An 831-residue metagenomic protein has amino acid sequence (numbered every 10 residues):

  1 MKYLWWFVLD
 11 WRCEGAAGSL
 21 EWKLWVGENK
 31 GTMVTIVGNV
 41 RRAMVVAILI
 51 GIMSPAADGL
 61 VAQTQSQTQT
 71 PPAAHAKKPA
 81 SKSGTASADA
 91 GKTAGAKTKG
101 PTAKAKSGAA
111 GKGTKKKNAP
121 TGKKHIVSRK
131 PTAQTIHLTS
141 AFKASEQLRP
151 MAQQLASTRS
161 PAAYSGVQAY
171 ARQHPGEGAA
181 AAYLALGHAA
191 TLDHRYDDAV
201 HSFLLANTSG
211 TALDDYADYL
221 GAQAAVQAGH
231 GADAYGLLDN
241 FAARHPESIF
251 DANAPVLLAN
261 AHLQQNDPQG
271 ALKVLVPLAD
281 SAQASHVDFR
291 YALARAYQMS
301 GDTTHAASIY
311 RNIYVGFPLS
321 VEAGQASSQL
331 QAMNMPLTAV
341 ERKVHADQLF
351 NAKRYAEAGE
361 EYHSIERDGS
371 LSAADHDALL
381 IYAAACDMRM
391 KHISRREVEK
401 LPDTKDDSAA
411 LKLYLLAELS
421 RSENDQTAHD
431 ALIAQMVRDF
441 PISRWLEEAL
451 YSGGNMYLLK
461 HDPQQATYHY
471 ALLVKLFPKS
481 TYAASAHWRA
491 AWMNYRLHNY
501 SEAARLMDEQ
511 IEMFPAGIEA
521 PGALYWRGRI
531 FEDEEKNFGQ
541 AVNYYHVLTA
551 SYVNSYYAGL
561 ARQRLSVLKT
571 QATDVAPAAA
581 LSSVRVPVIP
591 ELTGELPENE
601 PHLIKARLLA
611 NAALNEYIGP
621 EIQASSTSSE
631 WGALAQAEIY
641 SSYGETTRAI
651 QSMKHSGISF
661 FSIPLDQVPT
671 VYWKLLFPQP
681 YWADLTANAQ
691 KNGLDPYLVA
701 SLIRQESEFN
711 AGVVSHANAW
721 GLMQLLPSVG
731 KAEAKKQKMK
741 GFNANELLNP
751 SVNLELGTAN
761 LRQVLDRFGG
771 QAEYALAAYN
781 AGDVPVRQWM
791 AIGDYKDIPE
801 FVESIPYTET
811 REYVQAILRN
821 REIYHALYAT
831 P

Functional and structural regions predicted by a protein language model:
M1-V40: N-terminal secretory signal peptides that target proteins for export/translocation
E28, T32, I36-V45, L49 (+8 more regions): Acidic, polar-rich low-complexity tracts and alpha-helical solenoid repeat scaffolds
F742-V752: A short, structured beta-strand-centered segment in the mid-to-C-terminal lobe of catalytic cores from group-transfer
G757-N760: An active-site-proximal "capping" alpha-helix that borders the catalytic cofactor pocket
G770-Q771: Short loop-to-helix capping motifs
E812-P831: Gram-negative outer-membrane assembly/targeting C-terminal domains
